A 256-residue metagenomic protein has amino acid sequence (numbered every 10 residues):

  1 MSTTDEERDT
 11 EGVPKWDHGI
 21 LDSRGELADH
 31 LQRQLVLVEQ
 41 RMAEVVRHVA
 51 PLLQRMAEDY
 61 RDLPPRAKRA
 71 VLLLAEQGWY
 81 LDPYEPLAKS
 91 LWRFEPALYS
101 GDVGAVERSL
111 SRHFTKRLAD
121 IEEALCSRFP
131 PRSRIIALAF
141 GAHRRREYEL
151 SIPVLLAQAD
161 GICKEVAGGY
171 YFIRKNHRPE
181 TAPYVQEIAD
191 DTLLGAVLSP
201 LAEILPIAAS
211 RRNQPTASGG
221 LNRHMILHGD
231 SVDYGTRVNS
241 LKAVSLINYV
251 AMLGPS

Functional and structural regions predicted by a protein language model:
M1-R41: Intrinsically disordered, low-structural-confidence terminal and linker regions
R24-E122: Internal, Lys/Arg-enriched amphipathic helical interaction segments that engage polyanionic partners
A67-R69, A124, A189, Q214-P215: Short, flexible coil/linker segments at or flanking structured domains
P83-G141, L155, G168-Q186: Helix-loop junctions and short alpha-helical segments
R144-R145: Charged, alpha-helical scaffolding/interaction elements associated with membrane systems
E149-P153, A157-S256: Amphipathic, oligomerization/interface secondary-structure segments
